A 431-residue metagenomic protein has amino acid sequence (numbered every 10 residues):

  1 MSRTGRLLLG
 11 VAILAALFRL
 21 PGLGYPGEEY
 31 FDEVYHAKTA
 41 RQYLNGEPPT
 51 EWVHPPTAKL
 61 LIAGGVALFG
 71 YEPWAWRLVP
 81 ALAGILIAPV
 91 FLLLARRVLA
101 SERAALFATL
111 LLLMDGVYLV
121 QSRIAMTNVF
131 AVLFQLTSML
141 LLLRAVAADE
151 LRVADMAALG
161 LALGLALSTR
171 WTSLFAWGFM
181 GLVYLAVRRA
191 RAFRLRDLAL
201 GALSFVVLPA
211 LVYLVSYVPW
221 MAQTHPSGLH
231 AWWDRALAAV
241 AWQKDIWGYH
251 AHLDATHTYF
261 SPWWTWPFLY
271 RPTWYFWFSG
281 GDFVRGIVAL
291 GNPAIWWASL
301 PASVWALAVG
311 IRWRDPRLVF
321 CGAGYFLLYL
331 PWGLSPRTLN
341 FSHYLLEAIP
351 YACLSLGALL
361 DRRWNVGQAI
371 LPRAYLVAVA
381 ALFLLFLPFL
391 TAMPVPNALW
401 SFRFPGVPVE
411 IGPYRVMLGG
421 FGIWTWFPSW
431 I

Functional and structural regions predicted by a protein language model:
M1, R97-L99, S138-A158, A166 (+1 more regions): Membrane-interface transmembrane helices that cradle and orient dolichyl/undecaprenyl
G5-V11, F91-M114, L133, A147-A154 (+1 more regions): Transmembrane-helix signature of polytopic, membrane-embedded enzymes that assemble or transfer cell-envelope glycans
A12-F18, A108-L113, V120, L140 (+3 more regions): Short helix- or helix-capping micro-motifs that position conserved polar/aromatic residues at function-defining sites
I13, W74, L78-L99, T137-L141 (+1 more regions): Transmembrane-helix motifs of polytopic, lipid-linked glycan transferases
P26-T39, P209-T265, L269, M393-P413: Aromatic-rich transmembrane-lumenal/periplasmic boundary elements in polytopic membrane proteins
Y30-F31, P80, V117-A131: Short acidic/glycine- and proline-prone juxtamembrane loop motifs at membrane-interface regions of multi-pass membrane
L44, V90, F130-D149, D155-L163 (+1 more regions): Specific aromatic-rich, kink-prone transmembrane helix
L198-F205, P209, Y213-L214, V218-Q223 (+3 more regions): Transmembrane helical bundles and short interhelical boundary loops of multi-pass, membrane-embedded
